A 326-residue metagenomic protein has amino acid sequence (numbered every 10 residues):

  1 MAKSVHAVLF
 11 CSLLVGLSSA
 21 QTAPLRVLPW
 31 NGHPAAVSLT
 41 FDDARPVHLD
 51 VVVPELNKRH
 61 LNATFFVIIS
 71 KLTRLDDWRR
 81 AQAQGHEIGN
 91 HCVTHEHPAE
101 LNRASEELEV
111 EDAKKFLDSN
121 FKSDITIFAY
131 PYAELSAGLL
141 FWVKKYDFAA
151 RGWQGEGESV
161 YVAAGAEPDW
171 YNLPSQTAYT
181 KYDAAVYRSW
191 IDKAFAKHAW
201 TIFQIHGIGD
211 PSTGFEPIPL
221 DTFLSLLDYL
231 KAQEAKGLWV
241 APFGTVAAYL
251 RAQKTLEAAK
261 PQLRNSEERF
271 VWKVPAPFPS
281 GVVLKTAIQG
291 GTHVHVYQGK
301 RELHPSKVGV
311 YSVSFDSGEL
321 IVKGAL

Functional and structural regions predicted by a protein language model:
M1-V5: Positively charged n-region of N-terminal signal peptides that target proteins for export
H6-G16: Bacterial N-terminal signal peptides
T22-D50: Boundary/entry segment of secreted carbohydrate-active catalytic domains
A23-P29, N57, L72-T73, D118 (+4 more regions): C-terminal domain-boundary segment and adjacent tail
P34-V37, V47, N57-F148, W153-P174 (+1 more regions): Metal-dependent polysaccharide deacetylase catalytic core of the NodB/CE4 family, i.e., the active-site-bearing domain
T177-D192: A Trp-anchored, charged/polar loop motif used as the substrate-binding/catalytic surface of acyl/ester-handling
F278-H293, L320-L326: Extended Gly/Ser/Thr-rich low-complexity repeat segments, especially those forming or decorating extracellular
K307-L326: C-terminal beta-strand-rich structural cap/linker in extracellular carbohydrate-active enzymes
